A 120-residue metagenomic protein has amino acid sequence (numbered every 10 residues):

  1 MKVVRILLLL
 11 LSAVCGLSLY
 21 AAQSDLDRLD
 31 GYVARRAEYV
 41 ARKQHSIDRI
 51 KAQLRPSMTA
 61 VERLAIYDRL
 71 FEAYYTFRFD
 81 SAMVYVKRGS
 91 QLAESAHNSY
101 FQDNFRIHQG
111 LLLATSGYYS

Functional and structural regions predicted by a protein language model:
M1-V3: N-terminal secretory signal peptides that target proteins for export/translocation
R5-L8, G16-S120: A "functional boundary" signal
